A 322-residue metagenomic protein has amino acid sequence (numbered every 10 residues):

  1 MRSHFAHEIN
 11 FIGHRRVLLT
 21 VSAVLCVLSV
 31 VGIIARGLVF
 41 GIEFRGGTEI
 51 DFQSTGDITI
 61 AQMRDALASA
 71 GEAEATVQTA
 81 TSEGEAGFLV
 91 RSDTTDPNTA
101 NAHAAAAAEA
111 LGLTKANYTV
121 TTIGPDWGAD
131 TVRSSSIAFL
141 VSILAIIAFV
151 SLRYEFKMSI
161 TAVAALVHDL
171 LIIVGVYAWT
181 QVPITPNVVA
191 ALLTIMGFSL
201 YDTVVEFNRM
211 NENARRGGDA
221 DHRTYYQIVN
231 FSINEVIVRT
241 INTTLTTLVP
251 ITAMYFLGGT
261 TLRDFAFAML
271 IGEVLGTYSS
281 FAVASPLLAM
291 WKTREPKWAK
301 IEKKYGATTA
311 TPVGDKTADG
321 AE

Functional and structural regions predicted by a protein language model:
M1-E322: A structural signal for conserved, well-ordered secondary-structure elements that form binding/interaction cores
